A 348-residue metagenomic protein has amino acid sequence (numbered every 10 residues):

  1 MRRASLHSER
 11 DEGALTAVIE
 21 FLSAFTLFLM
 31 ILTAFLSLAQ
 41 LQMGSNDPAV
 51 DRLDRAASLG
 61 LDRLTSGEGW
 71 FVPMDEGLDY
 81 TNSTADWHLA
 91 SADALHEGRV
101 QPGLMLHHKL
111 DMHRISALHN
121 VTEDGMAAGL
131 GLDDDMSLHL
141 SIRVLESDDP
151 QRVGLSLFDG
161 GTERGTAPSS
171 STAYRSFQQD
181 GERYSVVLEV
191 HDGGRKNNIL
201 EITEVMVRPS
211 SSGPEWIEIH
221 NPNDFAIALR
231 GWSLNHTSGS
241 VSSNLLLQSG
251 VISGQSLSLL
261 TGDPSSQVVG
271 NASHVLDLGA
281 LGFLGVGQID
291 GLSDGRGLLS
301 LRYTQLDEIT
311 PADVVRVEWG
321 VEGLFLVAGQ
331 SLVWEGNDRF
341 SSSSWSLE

Functional and structural regions predicted by a protein language model:
R2, S8-A39: N-terminal single-pass transmembrane signal-anchor helix
T33-I199: Long, compositionally biased, intrinsically disordered regions
L78, V268-G287: Surface-exposed intrinsically disordered loops and tails
H191, V205, T237-S238, L260-P264 (+1 more regions): Active-site-proximal beta-strand/loop segments in catalytic clefts of secreted hydrolases
G194-G239, I289-D294, P311-L326: A structural motif detector for short, solvent-exposed N-terminal "entry" segments of globular domains
V241-D277: Intrinsically disordered, low-complexity Pro/Gly/Ser/Thr-rich segments with frequent PxxP/GP/PP motifs and embedded
L281-E348: Conserved beta-structured recognition patch
